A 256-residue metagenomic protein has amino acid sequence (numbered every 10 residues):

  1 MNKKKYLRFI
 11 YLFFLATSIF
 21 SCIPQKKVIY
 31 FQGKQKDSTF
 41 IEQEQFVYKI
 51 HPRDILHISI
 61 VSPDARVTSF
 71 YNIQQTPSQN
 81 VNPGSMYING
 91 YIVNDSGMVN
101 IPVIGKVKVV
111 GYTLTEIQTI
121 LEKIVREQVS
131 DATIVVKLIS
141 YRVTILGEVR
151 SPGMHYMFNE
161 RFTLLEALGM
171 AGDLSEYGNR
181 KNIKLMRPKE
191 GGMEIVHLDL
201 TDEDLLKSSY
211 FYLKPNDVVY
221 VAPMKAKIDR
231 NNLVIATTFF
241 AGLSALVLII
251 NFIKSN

Functional and structural regions predicted by a protein language model:
M1-F20: Sec-dependent bacterial lipoprotein signal peptides
N2-K4, C22-N256: Ser/Thr/Pro/Gly-biased, low-complexity, turn-/loop-rich segments that often occur immediately after N-terminal
